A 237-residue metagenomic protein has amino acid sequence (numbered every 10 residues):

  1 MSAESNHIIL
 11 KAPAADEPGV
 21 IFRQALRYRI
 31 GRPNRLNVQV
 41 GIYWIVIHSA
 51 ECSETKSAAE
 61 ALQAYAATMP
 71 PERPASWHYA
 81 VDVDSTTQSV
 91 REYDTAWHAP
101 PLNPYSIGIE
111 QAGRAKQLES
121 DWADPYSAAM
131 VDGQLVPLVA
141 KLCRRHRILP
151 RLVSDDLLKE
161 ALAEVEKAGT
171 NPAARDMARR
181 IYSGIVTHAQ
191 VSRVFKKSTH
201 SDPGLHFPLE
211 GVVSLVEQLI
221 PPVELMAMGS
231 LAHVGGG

Functional and structural regions predicted by a protein language model:
M1-P101, G235-G236: N-terminal catalytic cores of peptidoglycan-degrading enzymes
M1-Q24, V38-Q39, Q117-G237: Basic/polar, cationic surfaces and motifs that engage anionic cell-wall and phosphate/carboxylate ligands
W44, P104-S106, G184: Structural motif
A50, I109-R114, H188: Short loop/turn segments at strand-loop or loop-helix junctions that form parts of catalytic or ligand-binding pockets
E60-L62, E92-D94, N103, S120-D132: "Short basic amphipathic alpha-helical interaction patches in structured regions
P100-A112: Short coil-to-beta-strand
